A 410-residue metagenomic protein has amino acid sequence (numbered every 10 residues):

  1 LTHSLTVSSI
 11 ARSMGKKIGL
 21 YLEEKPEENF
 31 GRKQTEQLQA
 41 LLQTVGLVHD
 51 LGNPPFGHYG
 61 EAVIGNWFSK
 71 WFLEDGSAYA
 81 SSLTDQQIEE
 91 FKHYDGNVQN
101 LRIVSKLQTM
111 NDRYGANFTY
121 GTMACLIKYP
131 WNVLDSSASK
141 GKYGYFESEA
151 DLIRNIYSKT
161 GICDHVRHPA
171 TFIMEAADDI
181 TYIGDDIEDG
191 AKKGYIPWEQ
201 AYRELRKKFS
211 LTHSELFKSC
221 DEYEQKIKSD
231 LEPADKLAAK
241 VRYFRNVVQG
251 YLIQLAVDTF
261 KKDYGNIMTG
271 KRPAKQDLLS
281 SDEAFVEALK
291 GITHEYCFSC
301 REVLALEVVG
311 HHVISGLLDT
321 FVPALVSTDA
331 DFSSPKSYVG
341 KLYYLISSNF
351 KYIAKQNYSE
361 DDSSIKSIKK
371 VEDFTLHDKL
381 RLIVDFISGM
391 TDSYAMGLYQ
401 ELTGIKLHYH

Functional and structural regions predicted by a protein language model:
T2-I10, M14-T44, L51-F244, I253: Sequence-structural signature of the catalytic-core scaffold of metal-dependent phosphohydrolases that act on
T6, A176-D179, V248, L252-L255 (+5 more regions): Charged, amphipathic alpha-helical oligomerization/scaffolding segments
K17, H165-F172, L237-V248, D277 (+3 more regions): Non-transmembrane, amphipathic alpha-helical segments
R113, A239, S333, Y399-H410: Zn2+-dependent metallopeptidase catalytic domains
I156-G161, P233, L289-C297, K366-T375: Short, charged/polar, low-complexity loop and linker segments that flank or interrupt alpha-helical bundles
D189, L205, H213-P273, L325 (+4 more regions): Polyanionic (Asp/Glu-rich) segments that form extended negatively charged tracts
K261-D361: Substrate-recognition/cap regions that form aromatic- and gly/pro-loop-enriched pockets for small-molecule ligands
K336-E401, I405: C-terminal amphipathic alpha-helical interaction region
